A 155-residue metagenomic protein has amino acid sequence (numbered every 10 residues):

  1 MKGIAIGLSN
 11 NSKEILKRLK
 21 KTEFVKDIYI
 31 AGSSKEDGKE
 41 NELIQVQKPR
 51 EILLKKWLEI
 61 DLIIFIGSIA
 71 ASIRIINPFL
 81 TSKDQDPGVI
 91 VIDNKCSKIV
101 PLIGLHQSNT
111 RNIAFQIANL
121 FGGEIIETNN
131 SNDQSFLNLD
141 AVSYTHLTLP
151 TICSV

Functional and structural regions predicted by a protein language model:
M1-F24, I30-S34: N-terminal basic/disordered segments at the start of proteins
S12-I15, A71-I75: Short glycine/serine/threonine-rich phosphate/pyrophosphate-binding segments that cradle anionic phosphate groups
Y29-G32, I64-G67, V91-I92, I125-N129: General beta-strand structural signal in soluble alpha/beta enzymes
A31-L54: N-terminal beta-loop-helix "entrance" segment that forms/cooperates in small-molecule cofactor or anionic ligand
R74-Q85: Short Gly/Thr/Asp-enriched flexible loops that form oxyanion-binding sites at enzyme active sites
I92-I103, F121-L147: Internal, active-site/partner-interface "lid" segment
Q107-I125: A structural-propensity feature for long, helix-poor, extended segments
H146-V155: Single conserved hydrophobic/aromatic residue that forms the stacking wall/gate of nucleotide- or nucleobase-binding
